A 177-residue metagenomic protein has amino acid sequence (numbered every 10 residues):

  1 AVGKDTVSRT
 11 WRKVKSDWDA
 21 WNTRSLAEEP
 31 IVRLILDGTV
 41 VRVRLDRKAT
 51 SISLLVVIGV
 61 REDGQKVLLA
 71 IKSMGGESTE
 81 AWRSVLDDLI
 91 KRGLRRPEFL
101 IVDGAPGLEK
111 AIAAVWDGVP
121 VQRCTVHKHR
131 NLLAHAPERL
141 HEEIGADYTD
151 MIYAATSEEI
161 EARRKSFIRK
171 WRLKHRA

Functional and structural regions predicted by a protein language model:
A1: DNA-recognition alpha helix
K4-I101, P106, K110, A114-G118: RNase H-like nuclease fold core
K110, A114-A177: Extended amphipathic alpha-helical interaction segments
